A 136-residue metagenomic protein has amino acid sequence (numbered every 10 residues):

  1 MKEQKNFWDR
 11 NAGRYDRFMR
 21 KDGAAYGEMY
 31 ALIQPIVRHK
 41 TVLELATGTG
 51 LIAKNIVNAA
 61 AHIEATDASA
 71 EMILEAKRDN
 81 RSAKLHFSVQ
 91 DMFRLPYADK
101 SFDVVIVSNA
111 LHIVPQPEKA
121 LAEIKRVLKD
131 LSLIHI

Functional and structural regions predicted by a protein language model:
M1-V37, L51, N55, D79: Conserved class I S-adenosyl-L-methionine
H39, F102-D103: Local beta-strand N-terminus motif with an aromatic residue
L43, T47-R94: Class I SAM-dependent methyltransferase SAM/SAH-binding core
I106: A conserved beta-strand element that flanks and buttresses the S-adenosyl-L-methionine
N109-A110: Short catalytic micro-motifs in class I SAM-dependent methyltransferases
E118-D130: A short glycine-rich, Lys/Arg-flanked "PGG" loop and its adjoining helix->strand segment in the class I
I134-I136: Conserved small/polar residues in nucleotide/adenosyl-binding loops
